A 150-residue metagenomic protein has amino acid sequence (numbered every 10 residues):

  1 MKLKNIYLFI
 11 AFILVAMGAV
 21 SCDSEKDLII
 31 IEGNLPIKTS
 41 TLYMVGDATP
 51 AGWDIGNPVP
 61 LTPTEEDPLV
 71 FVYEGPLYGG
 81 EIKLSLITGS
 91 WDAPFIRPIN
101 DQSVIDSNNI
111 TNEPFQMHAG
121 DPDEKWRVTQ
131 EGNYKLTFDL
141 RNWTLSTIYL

Functional and structural regions predicted by a protein language model:
M1-S21: Sec-dependent bacterial lipoprotein signal peptides
V15-T41: Bacterial Sec-dependent N-terminal signal peptides
L35-Y78, T88-T111: Aromatic-rich carbohydrate-binding modules that target alpha-glucans
Y78-G79, Q130: Surface-exposed loops/turns
G80-I82, Y134: Exposed beta-strand face motif in extracellular beta-rich ectodomains
D92-N142: Structured interaction patches on ligand/partner-binding surfaces of diverse proteins
R141-L150: Short, low-complexity, Pro/Ser/Thr/Gly-rich segments in the mature regions of secreted, periplasmic
